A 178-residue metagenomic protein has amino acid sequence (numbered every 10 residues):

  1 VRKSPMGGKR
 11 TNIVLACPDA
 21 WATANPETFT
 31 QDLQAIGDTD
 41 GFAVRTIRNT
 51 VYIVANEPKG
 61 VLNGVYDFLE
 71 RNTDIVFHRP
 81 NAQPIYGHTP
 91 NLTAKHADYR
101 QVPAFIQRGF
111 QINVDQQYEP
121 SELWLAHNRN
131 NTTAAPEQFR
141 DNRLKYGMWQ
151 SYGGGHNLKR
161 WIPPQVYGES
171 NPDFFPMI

Functional and structural regions predicted by a protein language model:
R2-Q34: Short, well-ordered secondary-structure micro-motifs within conserved domains or adaptor modules
T30-I178: Feature activates predominantly on carbohydrate-active enzymes
